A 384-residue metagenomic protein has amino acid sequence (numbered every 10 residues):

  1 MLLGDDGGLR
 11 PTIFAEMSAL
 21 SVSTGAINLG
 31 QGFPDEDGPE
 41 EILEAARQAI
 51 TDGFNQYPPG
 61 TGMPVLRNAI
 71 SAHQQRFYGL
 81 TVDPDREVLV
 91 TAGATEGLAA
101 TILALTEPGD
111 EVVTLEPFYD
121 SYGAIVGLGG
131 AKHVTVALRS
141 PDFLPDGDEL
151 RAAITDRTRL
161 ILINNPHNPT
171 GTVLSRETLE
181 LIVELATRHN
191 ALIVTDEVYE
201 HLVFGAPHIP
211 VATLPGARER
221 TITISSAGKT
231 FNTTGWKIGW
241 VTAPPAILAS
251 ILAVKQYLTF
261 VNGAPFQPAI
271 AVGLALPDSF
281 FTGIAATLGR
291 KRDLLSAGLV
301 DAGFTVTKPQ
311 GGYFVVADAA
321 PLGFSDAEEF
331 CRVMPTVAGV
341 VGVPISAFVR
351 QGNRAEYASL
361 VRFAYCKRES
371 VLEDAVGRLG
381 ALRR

Functional and structural regions predicted by a protein language model:
L2-G93, A100, E149, A275-L276 (+1 more regions): N-terminal small-domain helix-loop-helix segment of the aminotransferase-like
T24, G129, R188-H189, A302 (+1 more regions): Helix C-cap/helix->beta junction micro-motif
I102-V126: Conserved PLP-anchoring active-site segment centered on the Schiff-base-forming lysine
G127-V134: A short helix-loop-beta submotif of the ANL/AMP-binding
V134, L138-G205: Active-site phosphate-binding strand-loop segment of PLP-dependent enzymes
A152, V333-V343, A347-R384: PLP-dependent enzyme catalytic core of the Aspartate aminotransferase-like
E219-G289, S296-G298, A302, R383: Conserved core segment of the aminotransferase class I/II
A271, L288-S296, V306-A319, E356-Y357: Conserved glycine-rich beta-strand-loop-beta hairpin in the small C-terminal domain of fold type I
